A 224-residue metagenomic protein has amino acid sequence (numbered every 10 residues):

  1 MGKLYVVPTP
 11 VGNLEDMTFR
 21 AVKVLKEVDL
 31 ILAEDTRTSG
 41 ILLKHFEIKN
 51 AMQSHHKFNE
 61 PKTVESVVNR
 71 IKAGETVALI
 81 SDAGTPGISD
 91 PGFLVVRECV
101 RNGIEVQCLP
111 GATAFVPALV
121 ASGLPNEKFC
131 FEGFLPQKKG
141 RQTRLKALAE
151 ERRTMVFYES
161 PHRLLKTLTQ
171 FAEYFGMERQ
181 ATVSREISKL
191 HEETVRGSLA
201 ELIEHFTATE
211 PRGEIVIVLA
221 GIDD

Functional and structural regions predicted by a protein language model:
M1-K57: Glycine-rich, flexible N-terminal cofactor/catalytic loop recognition
K3-L4, A73-A78, T154: Loop/turn-to-beta-strand initiation segments
L25-I31, G103-Q107, T154-M155: Short active-site oxyanion
S54-P61, F134-P136: Conserved helicase motor
H56, V64-T113: Glycine/small-residue-rich loop that forms an oxyanion/phosphate-binding "nest" at active or ligand-binding sites
L94-E151: Class I SAM-dependent methyltransferase SAM-binding "motif I" and its flanking Rossmann-like core
T154, Y158-D224: A contiguous loop/helix-start segment that scaffolds small-molecule binding in enzyme catalytic cores
